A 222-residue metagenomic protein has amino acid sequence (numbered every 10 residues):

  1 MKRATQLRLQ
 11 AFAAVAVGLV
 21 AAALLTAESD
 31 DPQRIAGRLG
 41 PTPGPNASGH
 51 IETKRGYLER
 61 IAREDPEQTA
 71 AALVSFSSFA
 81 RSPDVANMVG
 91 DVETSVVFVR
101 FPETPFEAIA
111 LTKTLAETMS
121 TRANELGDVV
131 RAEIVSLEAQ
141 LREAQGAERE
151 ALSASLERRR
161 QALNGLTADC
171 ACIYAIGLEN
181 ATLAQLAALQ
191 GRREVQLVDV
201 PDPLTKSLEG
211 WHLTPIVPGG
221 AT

Functional and structural regions predicted by a protein language model:
M1-L7: Terminal targeting segments of Actinobacterial cell-envelope proteins
R8-T26: Hydrophobic membrane-insertion alpha-helices, especially the h-region of bacterial N-terminal signal peptides
E28-R192, Q196-T222: Inhibitory N-terminal propeptides of secreted protease zymogens
